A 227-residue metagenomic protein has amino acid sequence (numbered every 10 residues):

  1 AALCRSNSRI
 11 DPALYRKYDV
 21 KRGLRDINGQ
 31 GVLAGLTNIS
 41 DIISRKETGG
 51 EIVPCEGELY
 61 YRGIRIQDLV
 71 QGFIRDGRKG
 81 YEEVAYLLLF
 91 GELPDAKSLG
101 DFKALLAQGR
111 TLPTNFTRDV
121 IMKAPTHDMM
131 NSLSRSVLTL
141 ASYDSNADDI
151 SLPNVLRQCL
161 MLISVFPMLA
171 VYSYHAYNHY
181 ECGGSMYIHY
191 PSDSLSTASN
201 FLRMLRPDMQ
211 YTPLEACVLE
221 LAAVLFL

Functional and structural regions predicted by a protein language model:
A1-L227: Hydrophobic alpha-helical bundle cores within soluble ligand-binding/oligomerization subdomains
